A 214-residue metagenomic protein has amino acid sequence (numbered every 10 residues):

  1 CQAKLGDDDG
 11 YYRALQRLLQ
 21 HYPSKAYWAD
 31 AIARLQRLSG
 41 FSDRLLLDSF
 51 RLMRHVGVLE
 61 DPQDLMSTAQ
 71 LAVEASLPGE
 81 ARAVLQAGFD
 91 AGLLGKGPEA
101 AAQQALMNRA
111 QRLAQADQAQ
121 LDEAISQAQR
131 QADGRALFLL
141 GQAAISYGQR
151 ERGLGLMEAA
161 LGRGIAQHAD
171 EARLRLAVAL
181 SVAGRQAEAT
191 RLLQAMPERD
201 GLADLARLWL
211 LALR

Functional and structural regions predicted by a protein language model:
Q2, L35-Q36, A72, A144 (+2 more regions): Residue at a conserved register position within TPR or TPR-like alpha-solenoid repeats
L5, L38-S39, A75, Y147 (+1 more regions): Structural motif corresponding to the intra-repeat A-B loop/turn of tetratricopeptide repeats
G6-Y12, H21-I32, L45-L46, L59-S67 (+5 more regions): Generic helix N-cap/helix-start motif at coil->alpha-helix transitions
D7-Q20, S42-H55, E80-G88, D117-Q127 (+2 more regions): Alpha-helical repeat scaffolds
Q16, A33, R51-H55, M66-Q70 (+4 more regions): Amphipathic alpha-helical repeat scaffolds
M53-E60, Q111-G134, I165: TPR-adjacent "capping" and linker segments in tetratricopeptide-repeat scaffold/adaptor proteins
D61-P62, Q70-A116: Long, contiguous interaction/recruitment modules in multidomain scaffold/adaptor proteins
A132-R214: C-terminal soluble interaction/assembly domains
